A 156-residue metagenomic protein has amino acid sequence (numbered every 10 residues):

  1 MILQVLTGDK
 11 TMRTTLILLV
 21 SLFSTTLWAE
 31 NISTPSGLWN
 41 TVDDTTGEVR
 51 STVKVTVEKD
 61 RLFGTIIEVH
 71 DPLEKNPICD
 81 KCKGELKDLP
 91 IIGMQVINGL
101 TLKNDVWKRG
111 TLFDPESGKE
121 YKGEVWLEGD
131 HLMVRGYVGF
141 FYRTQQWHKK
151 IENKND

Functional and structural regions predicted by a protein language model:
M1-T11: Short, Lys/Arg-enriched N-terminal segments with co-localized hydrophobic residues within the first ~10-30 amino acids
T14-T25: Sec-dependent N-terminal signal peptides
W28-L38: N-terminal helix-cap/turn-to-beta initiation motif at the start of protein domains
S33-T34, G47-E48, I92, F141-Y142: Short coil-to-beta-strand transition motifs
T41-F113, E120-Y121: Central antiparallel beta-sheet cores of small beta-barrel/beta-sandwich binding domains
P115, K122-V125, L132-T144: Short, exposed beta-strand-loop hairpins at the edges of beta-sheets in extracellular/periplasmic proteins
F141-D156: C-terminal partner/receptor-binding element of secreted or periplasmic proteins
